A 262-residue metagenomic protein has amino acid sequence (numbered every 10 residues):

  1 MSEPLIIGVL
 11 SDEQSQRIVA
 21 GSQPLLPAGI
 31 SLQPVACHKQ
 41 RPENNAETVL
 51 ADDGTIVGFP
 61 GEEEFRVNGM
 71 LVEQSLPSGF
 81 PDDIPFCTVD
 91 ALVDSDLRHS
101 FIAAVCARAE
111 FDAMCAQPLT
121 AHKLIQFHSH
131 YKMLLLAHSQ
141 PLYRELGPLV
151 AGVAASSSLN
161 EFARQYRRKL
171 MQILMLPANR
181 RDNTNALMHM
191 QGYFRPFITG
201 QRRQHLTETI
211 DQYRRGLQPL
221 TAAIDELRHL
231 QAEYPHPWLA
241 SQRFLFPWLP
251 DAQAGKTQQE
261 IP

Functional and structural regions predicted by a protein language model:
S2-G8, Q14-P34, P81-P262: Acidic, Ser/Pro/Thr-rich low-complexity regulatory regions and the short amphipathic helical interaction modules they
I7, Q16-S78: Cofactor-cradling patches in redox/metallo enzymes
